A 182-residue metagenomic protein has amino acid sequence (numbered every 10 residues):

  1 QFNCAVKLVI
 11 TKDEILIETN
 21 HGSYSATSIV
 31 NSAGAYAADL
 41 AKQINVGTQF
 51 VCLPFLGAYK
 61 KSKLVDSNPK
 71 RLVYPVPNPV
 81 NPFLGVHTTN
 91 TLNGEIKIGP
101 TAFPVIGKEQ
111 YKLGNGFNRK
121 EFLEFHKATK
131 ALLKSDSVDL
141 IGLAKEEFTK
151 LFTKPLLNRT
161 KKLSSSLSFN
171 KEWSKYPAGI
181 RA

Functional and structural regions predicted by a protein language model:
Q1-V6: A conserved beta-strand/loop element that lines the FAD pocket in flavoprotein oxidoreductases
L8-N118: Flavin-dependent oxidoreductases
V51-G57, K61-V65, L133-A182: Flavin (FAD/FMN) cofactor-binding core of flavoprotein oxidoreductases
G85, N90-L157: Conserved FAD/dinucleotide-binding core of flavoprotein oxidoreductases
